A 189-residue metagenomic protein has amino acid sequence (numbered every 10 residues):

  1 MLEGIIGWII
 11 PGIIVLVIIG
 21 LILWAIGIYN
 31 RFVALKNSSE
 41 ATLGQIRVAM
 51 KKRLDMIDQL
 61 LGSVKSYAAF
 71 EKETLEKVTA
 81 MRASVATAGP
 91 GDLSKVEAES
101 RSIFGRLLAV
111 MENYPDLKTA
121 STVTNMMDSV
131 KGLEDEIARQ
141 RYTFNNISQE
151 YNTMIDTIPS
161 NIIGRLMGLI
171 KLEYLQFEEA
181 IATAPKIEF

Functional and structural regions predicted by a protein language model:
M1-F189: A helix-centric hydrophobic-segment signal that preferentially recognizes long, alpha-helical stretches used
